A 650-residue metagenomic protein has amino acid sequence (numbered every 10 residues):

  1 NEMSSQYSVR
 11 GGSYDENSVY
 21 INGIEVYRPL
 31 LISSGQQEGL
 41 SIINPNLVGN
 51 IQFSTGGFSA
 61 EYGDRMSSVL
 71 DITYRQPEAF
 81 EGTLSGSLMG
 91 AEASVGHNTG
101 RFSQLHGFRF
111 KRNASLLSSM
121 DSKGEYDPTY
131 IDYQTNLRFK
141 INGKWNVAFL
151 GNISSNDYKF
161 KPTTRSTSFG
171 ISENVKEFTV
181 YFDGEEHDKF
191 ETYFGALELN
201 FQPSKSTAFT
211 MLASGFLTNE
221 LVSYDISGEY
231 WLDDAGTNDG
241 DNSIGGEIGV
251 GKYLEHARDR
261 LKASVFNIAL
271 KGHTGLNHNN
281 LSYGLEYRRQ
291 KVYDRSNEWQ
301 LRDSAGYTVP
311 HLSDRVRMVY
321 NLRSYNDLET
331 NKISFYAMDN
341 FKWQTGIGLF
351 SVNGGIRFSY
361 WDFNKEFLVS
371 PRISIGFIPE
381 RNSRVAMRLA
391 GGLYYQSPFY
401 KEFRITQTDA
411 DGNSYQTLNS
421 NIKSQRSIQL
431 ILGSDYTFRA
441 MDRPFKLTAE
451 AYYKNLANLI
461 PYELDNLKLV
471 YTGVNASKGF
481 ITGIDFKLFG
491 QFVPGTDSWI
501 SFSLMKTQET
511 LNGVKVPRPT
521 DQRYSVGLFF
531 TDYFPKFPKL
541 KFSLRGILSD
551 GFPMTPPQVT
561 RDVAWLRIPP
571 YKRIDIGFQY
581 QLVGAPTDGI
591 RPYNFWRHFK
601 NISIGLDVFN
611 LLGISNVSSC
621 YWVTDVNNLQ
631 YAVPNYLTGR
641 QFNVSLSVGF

Functional and structural regions predicted by a protein language model:
N1-R28: Extracytoplasmic beta-strand/coil segments of soluble accessory domains associated with Gram-negative outer-membrane
E25-F53: Short acidic/polar hinge/loop motifs at secondary-structure boundaries that mediate gating or recognition
N50-E61, S67-Y74, E81-E125, D132-K140 (+2 more regions): Predominantly transmembrane beta-strands of Gram-negative outer membrane beta-barrel pores used for transport
K140-N156, E185-N364, T448-A451, W499: Face-selective signature of the C-terminal outer-membrane beta-barrel domain
T210-S214, N421-N475, F480, I604-D607: Membrane-embedded beta-barrel scaffold of Gram-negative outer-membrane proteins
A263-V265, E286, L322-K446, E450-K454 (+1 more regions): Structural signature of Gram-negative outer-membrane beta-barrels, strongest in the C-terminal barrel of TonB-dependent
K342-I347, Y452-N455, T472-P556, S647-G649: Gram-negative outer-membrane beta-barrel transporters
I547-T555, Y580-F650: C-terminal beta-signal and adjacent terminal beta-strands/loops of Gram-negative outer-membrane beta-barrel proteins
